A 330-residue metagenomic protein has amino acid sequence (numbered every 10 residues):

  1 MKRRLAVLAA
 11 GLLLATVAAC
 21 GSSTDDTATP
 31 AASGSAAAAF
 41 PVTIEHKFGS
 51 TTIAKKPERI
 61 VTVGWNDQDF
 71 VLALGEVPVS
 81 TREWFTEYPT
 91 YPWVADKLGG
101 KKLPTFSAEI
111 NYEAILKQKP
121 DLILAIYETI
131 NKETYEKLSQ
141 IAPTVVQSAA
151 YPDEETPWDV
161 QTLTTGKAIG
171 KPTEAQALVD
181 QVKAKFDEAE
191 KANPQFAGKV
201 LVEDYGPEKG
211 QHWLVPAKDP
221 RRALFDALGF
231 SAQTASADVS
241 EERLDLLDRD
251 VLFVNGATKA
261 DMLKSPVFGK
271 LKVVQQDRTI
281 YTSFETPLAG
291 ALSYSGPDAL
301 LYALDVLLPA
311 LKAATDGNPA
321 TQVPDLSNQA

Functional and structural regions predicted by a protein language model:
M1-A18: Sec-dependent bacterial lipoprotein signal peptides
V17-S35: Bacterial lipoprotein signal-peptidase II cleavage site
H46-F48, P104-E113, A235-E242: Short helix-initiation/N-cap motifs at beta->coil->alpha
R59, D67-A114: A short, structured surface patch at a secondary-structure boundary
R59-V63, Q68-V71, E174-F230: Basic- and aromatic-lined ligand-binding clefts that recognize polyanionic substrates
K119-A125, P143, L244, D248-L252: Proline-aspartate-enriched helix->loop->beta-strand connector
E133-P207, S293, P297-Q329: Extracytoplasmic substrate-binding proteins
V251-A330: Structured C-terminal subdomain patch of bacterial secreted/periplasmic proteins
